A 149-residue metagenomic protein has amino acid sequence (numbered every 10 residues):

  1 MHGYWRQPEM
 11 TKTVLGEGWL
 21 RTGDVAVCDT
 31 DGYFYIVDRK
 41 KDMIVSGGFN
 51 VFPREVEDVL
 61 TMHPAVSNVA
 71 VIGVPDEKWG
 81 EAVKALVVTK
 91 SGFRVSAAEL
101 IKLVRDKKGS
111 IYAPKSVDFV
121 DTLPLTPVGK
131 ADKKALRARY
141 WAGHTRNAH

Functional and structural regions predicted by a protein language model:
H2-R6, M10-E17, V25-Y112, T122 (+1 more regions): AMP-binding/adenylate-forming catalytic core of the ANL superfamily
V117-V120: General small-molecule cofactor/ligand-binding pocket signal
A138-H149: Acidic/polar alpha-helix N-cap and adjacent early helical turns within long charge-rich amphipathic helices/linkers
